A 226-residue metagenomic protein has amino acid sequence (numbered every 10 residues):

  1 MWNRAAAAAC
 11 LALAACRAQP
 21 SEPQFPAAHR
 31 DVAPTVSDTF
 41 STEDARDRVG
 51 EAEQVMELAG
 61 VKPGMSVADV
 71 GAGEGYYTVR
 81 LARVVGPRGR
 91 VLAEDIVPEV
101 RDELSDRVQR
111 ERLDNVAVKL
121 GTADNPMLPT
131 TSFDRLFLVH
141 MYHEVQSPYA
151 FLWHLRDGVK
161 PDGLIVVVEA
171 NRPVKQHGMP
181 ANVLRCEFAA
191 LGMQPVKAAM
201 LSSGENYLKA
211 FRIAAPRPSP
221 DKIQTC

Functional and structural regions predicted by a protein language model:
L13-A15: C-terminal motif of bacterial Sec signal peptides marking the signal peptidase cleavage site
R17-A68, Y76, D106: Class I SAM-dependent transferase core
P63-G64, P87-R88, V159-I165: Short glycine-dipeptide loop
A68, G73-P126: Class I SAM-dependent methyltransferase SAM/SAH-binding core
A82-R83, Y149-L164: A short glycine-rich, Lys/Arg-flanked "PGG" loop and its adjoining helix->strand segment in the class I
D124-L136: A short acidic, Gly/Pro-enriched loop at the edge of an enzyme's catalytic core that lines a small-molecule cofactor
D134-P148: A short SAM/SAH-binding and catalytic strip from SAM-dependent methyltransferases
M200-C226: Core SAM-dependent methyltransferase catalytic element
